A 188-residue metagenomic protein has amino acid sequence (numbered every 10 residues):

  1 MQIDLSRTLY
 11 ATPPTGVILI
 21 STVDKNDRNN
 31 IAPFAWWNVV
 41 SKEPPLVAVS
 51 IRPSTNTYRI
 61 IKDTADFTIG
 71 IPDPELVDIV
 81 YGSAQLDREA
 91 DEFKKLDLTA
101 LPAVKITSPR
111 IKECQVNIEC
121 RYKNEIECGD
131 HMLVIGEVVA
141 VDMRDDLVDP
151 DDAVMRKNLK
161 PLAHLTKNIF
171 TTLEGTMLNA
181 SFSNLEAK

Functional and structural regions predicted by a protein language model:
M1-K188: Basic, polyanion-binding surface patches
